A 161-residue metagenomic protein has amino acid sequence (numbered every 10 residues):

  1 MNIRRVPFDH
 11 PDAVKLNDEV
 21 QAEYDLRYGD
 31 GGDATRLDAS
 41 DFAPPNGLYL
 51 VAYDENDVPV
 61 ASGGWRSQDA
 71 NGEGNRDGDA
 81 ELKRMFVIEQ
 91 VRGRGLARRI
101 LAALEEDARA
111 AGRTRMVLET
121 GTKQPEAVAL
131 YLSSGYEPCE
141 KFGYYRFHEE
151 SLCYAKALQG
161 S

Functional and structural regions predicted by a protein language model:
R4-K83, I88-Q90, L101-A103, D107 (+2 more regions): Acetyl-CoA-dependent GNAT
F8-D9, L50, T114-V117, G121-S161: C-terminal "cap" of GNAT-fold acetyltransferases
I88-Q90, R94, T122: Active-site acidic-Proline motif in GNAT/NAT acetyltransferases
R94, A110-T114: Short coil/turn segments at alpha/beta junctions that flank glycine-rich nucleotide-binding fingerprints
